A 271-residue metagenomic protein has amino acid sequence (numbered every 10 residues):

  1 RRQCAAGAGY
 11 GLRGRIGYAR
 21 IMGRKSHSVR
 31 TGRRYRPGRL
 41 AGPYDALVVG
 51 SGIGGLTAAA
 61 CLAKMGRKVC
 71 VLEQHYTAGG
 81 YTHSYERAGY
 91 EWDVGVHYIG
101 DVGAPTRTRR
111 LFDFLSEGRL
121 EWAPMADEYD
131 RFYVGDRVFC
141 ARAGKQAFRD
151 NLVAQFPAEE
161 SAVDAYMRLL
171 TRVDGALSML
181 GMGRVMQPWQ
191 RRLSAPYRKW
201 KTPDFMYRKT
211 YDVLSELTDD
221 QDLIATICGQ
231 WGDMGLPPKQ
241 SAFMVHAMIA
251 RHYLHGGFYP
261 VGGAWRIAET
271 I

Functional and structural regions predicted by a protein language model:
R2, A8-G17: N-terminal polybasic/positive-inside topogenic patches
R13-A46, K64-M65: Extreme N-terminal leader/targeting segments of oxidoreductases
Y44-V71: N-terminal Rossmann-like FAD-binding beta1-loop-alpha1 element of flavoenzymes
A63-A88: Glycine-rich FAD pyrophosphate-binding loop
Y85-E128: N-terminal FAD cofactor-binding segment of flavoenzymes
G135-S241: Rossmann-like flavin
A247-I271: Helical element adjacent to the flavin cofactor pocket in flavoenzyme catalytic cores
